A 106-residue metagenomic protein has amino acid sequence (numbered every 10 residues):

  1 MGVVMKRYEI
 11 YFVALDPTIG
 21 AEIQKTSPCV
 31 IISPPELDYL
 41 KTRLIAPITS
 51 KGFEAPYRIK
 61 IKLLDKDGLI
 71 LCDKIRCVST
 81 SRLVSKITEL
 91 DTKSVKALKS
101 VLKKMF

Functional and structural regions predicted by a protein language model:
M1-F106: Conserved functional hotspots at enzyme active or ligand-binding sites that engage polyanionic ligands
